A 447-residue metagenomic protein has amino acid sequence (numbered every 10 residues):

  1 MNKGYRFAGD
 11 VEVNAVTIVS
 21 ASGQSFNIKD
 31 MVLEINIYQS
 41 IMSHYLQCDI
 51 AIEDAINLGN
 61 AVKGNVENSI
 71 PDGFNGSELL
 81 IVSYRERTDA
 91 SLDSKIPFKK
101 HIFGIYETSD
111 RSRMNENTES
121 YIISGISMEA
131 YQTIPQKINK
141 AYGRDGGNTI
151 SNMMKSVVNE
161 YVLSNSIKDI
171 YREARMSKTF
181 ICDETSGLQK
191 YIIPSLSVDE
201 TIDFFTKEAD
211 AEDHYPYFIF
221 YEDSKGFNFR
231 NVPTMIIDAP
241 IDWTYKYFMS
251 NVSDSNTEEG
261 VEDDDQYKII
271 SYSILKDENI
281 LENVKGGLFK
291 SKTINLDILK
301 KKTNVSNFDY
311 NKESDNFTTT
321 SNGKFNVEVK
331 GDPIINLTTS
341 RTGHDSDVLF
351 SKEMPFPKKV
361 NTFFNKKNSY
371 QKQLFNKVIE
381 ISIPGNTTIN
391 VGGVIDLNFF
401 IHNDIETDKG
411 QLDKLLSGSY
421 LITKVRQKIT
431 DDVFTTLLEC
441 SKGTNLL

Functional and structural regions predicted by a protein language model:
M1-L79, S83-R85, Y121-Q132, G323-L447: Juxtamembrane "anchor/assembly" segments of surface/extracellular structural proteins
D30-E34, K99-R111, I269, I422: A structural signal for short, hydrophobic beta-strand segments that form beta-sheets in beta-rich/all-beta domains
K63-K178, K190-Y191, T206: Surface-exposed cap/loop segments at beta↔alpha junctions
S120-I123, S127-E129, R172-L281: Short beta-strand-centered interaction patches in the first periplasmic/extracellular domains of large envelope
A141-G143, I150-D183, V261, D265-N304 (+1 more regions): Intrinsically disordered, low-complexity terminal/linker regions enriched in Pro/Ser/Gly and acidic residues
I150, P194-V198, D213, F220-E222 (+3 more regions): Active-site-proximal structural scaffolding
E208-E212, N231-M235, W243-K372: Extended, domain-scale alpha-helical bundle/helix-rich regions
